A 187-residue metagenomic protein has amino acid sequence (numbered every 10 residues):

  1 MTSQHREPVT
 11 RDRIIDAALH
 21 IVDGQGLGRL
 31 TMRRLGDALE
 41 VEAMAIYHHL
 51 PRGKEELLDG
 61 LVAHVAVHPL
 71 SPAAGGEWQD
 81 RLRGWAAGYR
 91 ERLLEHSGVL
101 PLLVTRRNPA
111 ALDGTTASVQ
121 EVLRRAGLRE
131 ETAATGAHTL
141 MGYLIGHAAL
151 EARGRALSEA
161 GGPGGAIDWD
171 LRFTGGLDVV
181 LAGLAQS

Functional and structural regions predicted by a protein language model:
M1-V9: N-terminal intrinsically disordered/low-complexity leader segments
R13, A17, I21-E56: Helix-turn-helix
R13-H20, G24-Q25, E56-P72, G84-G88 (+2 more regions): Alpha-helical structural segments
L50-P51, L61-V62, A137: DNA major-groove recognition helix of helix-turn-helix
P69, S97, P101, L144 (+1 more regions): Short amphipathic alpha-helical interaction/hinge segments
L70-A111, E130-A133, A137: Hydrophobic alpha-helical connector segments
T115-Y143, H147-A148: A contiguous pocket-lining binding segment that forms or flanks enzyme active sites
R125-L128, R153-S187: C-terminal peripheral helix-coil segments that are non-catalytic and often amphipathic
